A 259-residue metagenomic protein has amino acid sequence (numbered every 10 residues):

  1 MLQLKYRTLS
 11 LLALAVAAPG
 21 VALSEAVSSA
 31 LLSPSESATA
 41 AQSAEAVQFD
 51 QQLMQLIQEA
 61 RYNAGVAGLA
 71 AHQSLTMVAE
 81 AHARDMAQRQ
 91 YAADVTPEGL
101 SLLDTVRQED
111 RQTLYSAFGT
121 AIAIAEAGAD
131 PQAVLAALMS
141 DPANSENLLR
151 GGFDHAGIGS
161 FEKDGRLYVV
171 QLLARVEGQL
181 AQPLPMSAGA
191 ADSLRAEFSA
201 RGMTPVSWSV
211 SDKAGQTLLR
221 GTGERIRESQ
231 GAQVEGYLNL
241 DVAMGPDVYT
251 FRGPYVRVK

Functional and structural regions predicted by a protein language model:
L2-Q3, P19, L23-S24: Non-catalytic C-terminal interaction regions
L2-S10: Bacterial N-terminal signal peptides that target proteins for export
S10-P19: Bacterial N-terminal signal peptides
L23-K259: Functional surface patches built around histidine and acidic residues
